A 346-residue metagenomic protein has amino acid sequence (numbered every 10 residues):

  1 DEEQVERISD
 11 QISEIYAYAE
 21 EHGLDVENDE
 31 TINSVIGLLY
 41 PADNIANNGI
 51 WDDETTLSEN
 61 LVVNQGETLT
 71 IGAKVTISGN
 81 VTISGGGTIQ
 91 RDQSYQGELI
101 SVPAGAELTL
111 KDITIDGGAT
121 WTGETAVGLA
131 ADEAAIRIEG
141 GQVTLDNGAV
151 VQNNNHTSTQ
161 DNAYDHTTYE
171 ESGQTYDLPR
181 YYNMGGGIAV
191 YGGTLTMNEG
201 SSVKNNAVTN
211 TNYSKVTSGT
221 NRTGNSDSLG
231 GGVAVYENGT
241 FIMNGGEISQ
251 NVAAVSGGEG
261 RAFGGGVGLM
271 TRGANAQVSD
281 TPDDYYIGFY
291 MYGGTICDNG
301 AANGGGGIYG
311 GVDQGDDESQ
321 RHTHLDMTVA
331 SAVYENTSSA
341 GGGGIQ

Functional and structural regions predicted by a protein language model:
D1-E3: Amphipathic alpha-helical assembly segments used for oligomerization, scaffolding, or translocation
R7, Q11-E14, Y18, T31-L38: Charge-rich, solvent-exposed alpha-helical interaction surfaces
E20-D29: Charged, low-complexity interaction regions
V26, I45, W51, T55-L57 (+5 more regions): Hydrophobic beta-strand core residues of beta-sandwich domains
L38-G85, L110, L145: N-terminal segments that cap or nucleate solenoid repeat domains
I77-S84, L99-T122, D132-G304, I308-G341 (+1 more regions): Surface-exposed loop/turn motifs in large extracellular/passenger domains
I89-P103: LRR flanking "cap" motifs
